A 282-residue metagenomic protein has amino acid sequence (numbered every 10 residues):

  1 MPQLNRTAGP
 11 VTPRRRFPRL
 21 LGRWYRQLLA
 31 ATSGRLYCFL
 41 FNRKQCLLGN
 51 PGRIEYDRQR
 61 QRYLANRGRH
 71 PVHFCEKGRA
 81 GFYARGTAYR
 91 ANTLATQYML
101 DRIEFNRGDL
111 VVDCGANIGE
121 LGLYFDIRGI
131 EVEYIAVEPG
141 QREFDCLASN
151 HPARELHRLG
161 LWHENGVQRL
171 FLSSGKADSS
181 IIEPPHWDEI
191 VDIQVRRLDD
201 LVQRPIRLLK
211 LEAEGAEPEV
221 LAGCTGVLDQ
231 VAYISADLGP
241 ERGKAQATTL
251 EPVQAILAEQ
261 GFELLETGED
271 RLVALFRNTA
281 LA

Functional and structural regions predicted by a protein language model:
P2-A282: Phosphate/nucleotide-binding beta-alpha loop and adjacent structural elements of enzyme active sites
